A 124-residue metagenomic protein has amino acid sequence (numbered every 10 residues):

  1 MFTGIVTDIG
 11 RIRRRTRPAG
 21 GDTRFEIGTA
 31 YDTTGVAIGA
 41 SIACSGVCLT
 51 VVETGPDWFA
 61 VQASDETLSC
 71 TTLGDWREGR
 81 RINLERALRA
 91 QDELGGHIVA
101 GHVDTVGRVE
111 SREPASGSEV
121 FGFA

Functional and structural regions predicted by a protein language model:
M1-A124: Conserved loop->alpha-helix
